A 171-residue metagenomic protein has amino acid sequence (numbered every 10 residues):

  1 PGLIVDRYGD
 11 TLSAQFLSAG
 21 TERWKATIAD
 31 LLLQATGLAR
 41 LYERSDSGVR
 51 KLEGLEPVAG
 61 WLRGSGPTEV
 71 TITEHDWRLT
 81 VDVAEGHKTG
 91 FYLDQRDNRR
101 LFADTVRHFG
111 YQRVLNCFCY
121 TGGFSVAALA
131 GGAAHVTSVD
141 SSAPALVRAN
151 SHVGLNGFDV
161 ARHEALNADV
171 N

Functional and structural regions predicted by a protein language model:
P1-D6, R23-Y92: Non-catalytic substrate-recognition/targeting regions of SAM-dependent transferases
D10, G48-R50, L62-R63, L155 (+1 more regions): Non-transmembrane, interaction-prone segments in cytosolic or luminal domains
T11-F16: Carbohydrate-binding surface patches
G66-N171: Rossmann-like S-adenosyl-L-methionine
